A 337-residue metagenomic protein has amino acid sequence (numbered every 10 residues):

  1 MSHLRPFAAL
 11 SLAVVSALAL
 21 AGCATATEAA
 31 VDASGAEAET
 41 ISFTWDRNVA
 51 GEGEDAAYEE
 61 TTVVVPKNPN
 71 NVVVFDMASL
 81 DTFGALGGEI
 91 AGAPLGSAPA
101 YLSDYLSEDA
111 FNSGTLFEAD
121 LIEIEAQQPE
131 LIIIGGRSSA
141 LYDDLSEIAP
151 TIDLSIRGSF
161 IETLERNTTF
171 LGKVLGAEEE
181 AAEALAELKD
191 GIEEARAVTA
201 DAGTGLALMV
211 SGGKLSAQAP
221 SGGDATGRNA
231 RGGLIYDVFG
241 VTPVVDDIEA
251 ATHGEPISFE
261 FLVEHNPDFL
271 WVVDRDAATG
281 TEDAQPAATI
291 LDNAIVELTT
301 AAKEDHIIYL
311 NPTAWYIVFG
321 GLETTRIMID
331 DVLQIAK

Functional and structural regions predicted by a protein language model:
S2-V15, A19-M77, E180-M209, A277-A284 (+1 more regions): Bacterial Sec-exported substrate-binding components of ABC uptake systems
Y58-E59, S113-D120, E249-S258: Short helix-initiation/N-cap motifs at beta->coil->alpha
N71-A126: A short, structured surface patch at a secondary-structure boundary
S97-A100, A219-G254: Alpha-helical, coiled-coil/dimerization segments enriched in small aliphatic residues
I124, Q128-I134, P150, L262 (+1 more regions): Proline-aspartate-enriched helix->loop->beta-strand connector
E147-L215, H306, W315-K337: Extracytoplasmic substrate-binding proteins
L234, A250-T279: Ligand-binding pocket segment of bilobal, Venus flytrap-like solute-binding proteins
D268-K337: Structured C-terminal subdomain patch of bacterial secreted/periplasmic proteins
